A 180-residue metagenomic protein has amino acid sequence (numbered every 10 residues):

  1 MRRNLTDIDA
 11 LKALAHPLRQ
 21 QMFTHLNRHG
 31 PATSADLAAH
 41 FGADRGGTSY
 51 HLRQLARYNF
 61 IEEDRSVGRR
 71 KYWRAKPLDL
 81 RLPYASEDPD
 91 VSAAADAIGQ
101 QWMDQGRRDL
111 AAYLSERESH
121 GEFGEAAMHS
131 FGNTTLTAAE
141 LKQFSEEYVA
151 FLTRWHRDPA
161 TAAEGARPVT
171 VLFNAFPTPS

Functional and structural regions predicted by a protein language model:
I8-L18, T33, E62-E87: Short, cationic-aromatic polyanion-contact patches
Q20-T24: Pre-recognition alpha-helix immediately N-terminal to the DNA-recognition helix within helix-turn-helix or winged-helix
D36-H40: A short acidic, leucine-rich amphipathic alpha-helix
L52-R53: Short, hydrophobic-biased segments on the C-terminal half of alpha helices that form "recognition helices"
N59: Glycine-centered, phosphate/nucleic-acid-interacting loop/turn motifs that mediate DNA/RNA or nucleotide
K76-L136: Amphipathic alpha-helical dimerization/coiled-coil segments that flank or bridge DNA-binding/regulatory modules
S119-S180: Charged, low-complexity intrinsically disordered regulatory/assembly segments
